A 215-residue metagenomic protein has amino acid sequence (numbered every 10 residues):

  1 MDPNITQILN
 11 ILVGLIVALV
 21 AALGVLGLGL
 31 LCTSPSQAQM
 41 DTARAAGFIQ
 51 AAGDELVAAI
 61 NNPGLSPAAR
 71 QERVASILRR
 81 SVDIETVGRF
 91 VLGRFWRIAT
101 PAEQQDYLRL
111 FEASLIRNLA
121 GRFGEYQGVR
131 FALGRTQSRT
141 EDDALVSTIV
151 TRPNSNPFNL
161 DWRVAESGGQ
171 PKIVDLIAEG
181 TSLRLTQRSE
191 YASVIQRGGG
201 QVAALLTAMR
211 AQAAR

Functional and structural regions predicted by a protein language model:
M1-I16: N-terminal secretory signal peptides that target proteins for export/translocation
L15-C32: Bacterial N-terminal signal peptides
S34-A38: Sec/Tat signal peptide C-region and signal peptidase I cleavage site
D41-L119: Early exported N-terminus immediately downstream of N-terminal targeting peptides
W96, A113-S114, S138-R139, R152 (+1 more regions): Solvent-exposed loop/turn segments at secondary-structure junctions within structured extracellular/periplasmic domains
R117-F158, A208, Q212-R215: Surface-exposed, charged secondary-structure patches
P157-L185: Short beta-strand edge/turn micro-motifs at domain boundaries
A178-R215: Low-complexity, intrinsically disordered terminal/linker segments enriched in charged and Gly/Pro repeats
